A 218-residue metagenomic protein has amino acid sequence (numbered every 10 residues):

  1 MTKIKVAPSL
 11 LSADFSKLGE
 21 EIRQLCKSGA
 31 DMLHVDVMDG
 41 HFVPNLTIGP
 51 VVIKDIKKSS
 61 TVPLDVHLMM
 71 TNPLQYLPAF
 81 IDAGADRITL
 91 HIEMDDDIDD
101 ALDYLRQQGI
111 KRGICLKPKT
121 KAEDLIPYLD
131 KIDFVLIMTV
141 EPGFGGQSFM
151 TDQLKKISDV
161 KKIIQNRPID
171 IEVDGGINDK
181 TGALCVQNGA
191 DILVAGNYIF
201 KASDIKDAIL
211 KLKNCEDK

Functional and structural regions predicted by a protein language model:
M1-T89, D95-D97, Y104, K111-R112 (+6 more regions): Conserved N-terminal beta1-alpha1 strand-loop-helix module at the mouth
K5, C115, L136-T139, E172 (+1 more regions): Conserved beta-strand segments that form the floor/walls of ligand-binding pockets within enzyme and binding domains
D39-G40, V140-F144: A short, flexible beta-alpha/helix-coil linker loop
H91-E93, M138-T139, G196-N197: Short beta->alpha connector loops at strand-helix junctions that form conserved, small/polar/Pro-enriched
G109-I110, I114-K117, N188-D191, G196: Amphipathic, soluble alpha/beta structural segments
P118-A122: Enzymes that process phosphate groups on RNA ends and nucleotide/triphosphate substrates
V140-E141, S148-I192, Y198: Active-site/ligand-binding-proximal alpha/beta "capping" segment
